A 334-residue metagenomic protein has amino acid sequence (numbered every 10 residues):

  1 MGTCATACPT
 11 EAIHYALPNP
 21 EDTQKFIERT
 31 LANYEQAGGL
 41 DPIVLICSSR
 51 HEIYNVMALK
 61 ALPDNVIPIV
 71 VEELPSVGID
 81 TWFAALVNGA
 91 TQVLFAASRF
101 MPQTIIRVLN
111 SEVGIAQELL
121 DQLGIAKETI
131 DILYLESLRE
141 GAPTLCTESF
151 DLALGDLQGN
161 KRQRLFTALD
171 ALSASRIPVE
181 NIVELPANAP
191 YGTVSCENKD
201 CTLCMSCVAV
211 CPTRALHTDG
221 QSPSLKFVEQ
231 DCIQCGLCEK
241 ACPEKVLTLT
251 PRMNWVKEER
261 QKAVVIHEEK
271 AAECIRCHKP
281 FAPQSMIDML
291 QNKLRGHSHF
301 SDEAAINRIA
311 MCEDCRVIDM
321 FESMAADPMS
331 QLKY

Functional and structural regions predicted by a protein language model:
M1-T6, T10-Y34, V179-V183, R214-K240 (+4 more regions): Non-heme iron-sulfur electron-transfer modules
G39-S48, Q92-S98: Short hydrophobic beta-strand segments
D41-I53, I105-I106, E118-D219, D231 (+2 more regions): Ferredoxin-type iron-sulfur electron-transfer modules and their immediate structural context
S49-A58, E73-L74, R99-R107: Short acidic, S/G/P-rich loop/turn micro-motifs used as interaction or catalytic elements
A58-I67: Short helix-loop-beta junction
N65-V66, E72, N88-T91, A97 (+5 more regions): Long, compositionally biased charged/polar accessory segments in the mid-to-C-terminal portions of proteins
V77-G78: Short, compositionally biased pre-sequence/patch detector
T81-D131: Cofactor-cradling patches in redox/metallo enzymes
